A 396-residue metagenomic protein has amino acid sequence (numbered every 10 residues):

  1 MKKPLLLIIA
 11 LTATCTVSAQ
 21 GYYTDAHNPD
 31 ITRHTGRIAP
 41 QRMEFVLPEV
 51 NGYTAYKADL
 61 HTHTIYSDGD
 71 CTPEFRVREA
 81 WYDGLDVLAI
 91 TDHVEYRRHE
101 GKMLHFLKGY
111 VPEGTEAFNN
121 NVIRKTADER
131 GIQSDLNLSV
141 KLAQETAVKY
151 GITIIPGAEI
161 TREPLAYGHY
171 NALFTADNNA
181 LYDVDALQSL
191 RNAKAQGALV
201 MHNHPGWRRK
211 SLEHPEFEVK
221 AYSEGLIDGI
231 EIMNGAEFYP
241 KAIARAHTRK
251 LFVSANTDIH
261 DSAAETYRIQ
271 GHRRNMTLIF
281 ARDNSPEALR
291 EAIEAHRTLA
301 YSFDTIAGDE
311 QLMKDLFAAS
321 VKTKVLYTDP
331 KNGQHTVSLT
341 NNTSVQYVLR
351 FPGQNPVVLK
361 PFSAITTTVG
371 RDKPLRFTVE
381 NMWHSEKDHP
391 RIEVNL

Functional and structural regions predicted by a protein language model:
P4-A13: Sec-dependent N-terminal signal peptides
T14-S18: N-terminal signal peptide c-region/cleavage motif recognized by signal peptidases
Q20-D59, V77, G168-T175, K210-L396: Charged catalytic cores and adjacent phosphate/nucleic-acid-binding surfaces used for phosphate/nucleic-acid chemistry
G36-Q196, N203, I232-M233, E237-I243 (+1 more regions): A metal-dependent hydrolase metal-coordination microenvironment
Y66, W207-S211: Short, small-residue-enriched loops and turns at beta-alpha junctions that line or gate enzyme active sites
L199, P205, E213-E216: His/acidic metal-ligating clusters that form di-metal
